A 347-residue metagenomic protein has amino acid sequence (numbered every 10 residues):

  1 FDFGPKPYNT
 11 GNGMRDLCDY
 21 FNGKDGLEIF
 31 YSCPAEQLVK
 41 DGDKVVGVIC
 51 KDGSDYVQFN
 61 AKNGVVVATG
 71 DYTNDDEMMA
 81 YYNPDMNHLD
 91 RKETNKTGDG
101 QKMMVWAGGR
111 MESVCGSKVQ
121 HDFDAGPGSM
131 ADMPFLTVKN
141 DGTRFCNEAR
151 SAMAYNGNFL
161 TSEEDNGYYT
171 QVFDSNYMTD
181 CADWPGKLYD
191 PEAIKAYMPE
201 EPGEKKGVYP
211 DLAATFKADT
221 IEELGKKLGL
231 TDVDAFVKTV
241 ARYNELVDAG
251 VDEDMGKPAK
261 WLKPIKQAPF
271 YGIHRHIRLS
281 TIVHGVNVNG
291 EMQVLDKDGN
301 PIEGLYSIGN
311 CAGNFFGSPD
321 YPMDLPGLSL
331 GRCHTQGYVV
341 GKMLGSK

Functional and structural regions predicted by a protein language model:
F1-D55, V247-Q267: Conserved redox-cofactor binding core of oxidoreductases
E28-F30, R110-E112, Y306: General small-molecule cofactor/ligand-binding pocket signal
Q37, D234-P319, M323: A glycine-rich dinucleotide-binding beta-alpha-beta segment and adjacent secondary-structure elements that constitute
G53-D124, P326, L330-G331, Q336-V339: Glycine-rich loop(s) and the adjacent beta-strand/alpha-helix scaffold that form part
Q101-M103, R110-T231: An anion/pyrophosphate-binding glycine-rich loop and adjacent beta-alpha core in soluble alpha-beta enzymes
M130-D132, S280-I282, P326: Short, small/polar residue-rich loop motifs at catalytic or cofactor-binding pockets
